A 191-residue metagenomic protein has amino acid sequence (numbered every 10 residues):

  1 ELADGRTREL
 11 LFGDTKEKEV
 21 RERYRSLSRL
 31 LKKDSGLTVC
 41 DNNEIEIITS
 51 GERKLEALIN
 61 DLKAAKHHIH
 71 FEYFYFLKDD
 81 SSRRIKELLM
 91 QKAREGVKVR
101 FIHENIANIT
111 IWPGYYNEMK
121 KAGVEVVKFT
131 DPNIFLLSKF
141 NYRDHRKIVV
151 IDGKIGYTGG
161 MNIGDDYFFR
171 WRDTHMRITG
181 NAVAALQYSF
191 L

Functional and structural regions predicted by a protein language model:
E1-L191: N-terminal localization/anchoring segments of enzymes in phospholipid and broader phosphate metabolism
